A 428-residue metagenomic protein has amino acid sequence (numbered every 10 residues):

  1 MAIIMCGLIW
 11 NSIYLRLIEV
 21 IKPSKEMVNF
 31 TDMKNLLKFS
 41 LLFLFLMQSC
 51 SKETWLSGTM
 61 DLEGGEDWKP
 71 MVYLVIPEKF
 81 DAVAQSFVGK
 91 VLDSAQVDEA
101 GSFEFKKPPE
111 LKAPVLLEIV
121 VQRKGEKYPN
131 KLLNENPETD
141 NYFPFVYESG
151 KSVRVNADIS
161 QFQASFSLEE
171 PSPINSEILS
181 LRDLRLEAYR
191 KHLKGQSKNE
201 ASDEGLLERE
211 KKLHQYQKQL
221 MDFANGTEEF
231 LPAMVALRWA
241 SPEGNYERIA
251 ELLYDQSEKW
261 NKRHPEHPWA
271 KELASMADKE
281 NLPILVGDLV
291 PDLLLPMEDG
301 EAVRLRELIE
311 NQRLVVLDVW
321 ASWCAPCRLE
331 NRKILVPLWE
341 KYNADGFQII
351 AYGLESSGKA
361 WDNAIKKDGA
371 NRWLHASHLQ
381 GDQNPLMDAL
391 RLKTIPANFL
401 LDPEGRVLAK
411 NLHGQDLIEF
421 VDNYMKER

Functional and structural regions predicted by a protein language model:
M1, I9, I13-L17, I21-T59 (+1 more regions): Bacterial Sec-dependent N-terminal signal peptides
S51-E208: A non-transmembrane, solvent-exposed segment enriched in polar/low-complexity residues
G226-F230, K262-A270: Short solvent-exposed coil/turn linkers within tandem alpha-helical repeat scaffolds
E228-P242: Amphipathic alpha-helical repeat scaffolds of TPR domains
L294-V315: A short beta-strand-turn-helix
R313, V319-I334: Conserved redox-active cysteine motifs that mediate thiol-disulfide chemistry, especially di-cysteine Cys-X(1-2)-Cys
R328-D368, L379-D388: Structural microenvironment flanking redox-active thiols in thiol-disulfide oxidoreductases
A370, H378-N423: Thiol/disulfide oxidoreductase modules built on the thioredoxin-like
